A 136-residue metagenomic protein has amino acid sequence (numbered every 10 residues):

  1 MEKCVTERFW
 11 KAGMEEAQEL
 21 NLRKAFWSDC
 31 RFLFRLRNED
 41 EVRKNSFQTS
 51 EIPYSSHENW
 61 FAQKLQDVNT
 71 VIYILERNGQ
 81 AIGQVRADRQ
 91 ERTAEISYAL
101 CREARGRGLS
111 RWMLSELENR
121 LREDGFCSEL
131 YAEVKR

Functional and structural regions predicted by a protein language model:
M1-E16: Acyl-donor-binding surface of acyltransferase catalytic domains
L20-R35: A short beta-loop-alpha structural element at the N-terminal edge of CoA-dependent acyl/N-acetyltransferase catalytic
L33-N38, H57, F61: Hydrophobic alpha-helical core bundles mediating ligand binding, dimerization, or RNAP-core interactions
R35-E51: Helix-loop element at the rim of GNAT/NAT acetyltransferase active sites that forms part of the acceptor-substrate
S50-E103: Acetyl-CoA-dependent GNAT
G106-L121: Conserved acetyl-CoA-binding loop-helix of GNAT-fold acetyltransferases
Y131-R136: Conserved beta-strand-loop-alpha-helix junction that forms the acyl-donor binding cleft
